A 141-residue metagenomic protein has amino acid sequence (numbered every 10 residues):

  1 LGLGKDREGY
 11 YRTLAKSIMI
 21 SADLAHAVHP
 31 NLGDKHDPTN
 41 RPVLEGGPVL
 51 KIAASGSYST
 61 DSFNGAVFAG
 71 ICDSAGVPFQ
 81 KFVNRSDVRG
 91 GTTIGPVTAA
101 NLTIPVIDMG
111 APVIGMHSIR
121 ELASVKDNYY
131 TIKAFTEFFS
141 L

Functional and structural regions predicted by a protein language model:
L1-K5, L14, V28-H29, C72 (+3 more regions): Structural signal for hydrophobic packing residues in well-ordered secondary-structure cores of soluble enzyme domains
L1-N40: Acidic/histidine-rich catalytic neighborhood of metal-dependent amide-processing enzymes
E8, S62, A66, K126-Y129: Generic alpha-helical secondary structure signal
D23, D87-G90, E137: A broad, low-amplitude sensor of folded, mature protein cores
H29-L32, H36-R120: Active-site-adjacent substrate-binding region of metalloamidase/peptidase-like peptide-processing proteins
A111-L141: His/Asp/Glu-rich mid-to-C-terminal helical/loop segments that flank catalytic regions of hydrolases
